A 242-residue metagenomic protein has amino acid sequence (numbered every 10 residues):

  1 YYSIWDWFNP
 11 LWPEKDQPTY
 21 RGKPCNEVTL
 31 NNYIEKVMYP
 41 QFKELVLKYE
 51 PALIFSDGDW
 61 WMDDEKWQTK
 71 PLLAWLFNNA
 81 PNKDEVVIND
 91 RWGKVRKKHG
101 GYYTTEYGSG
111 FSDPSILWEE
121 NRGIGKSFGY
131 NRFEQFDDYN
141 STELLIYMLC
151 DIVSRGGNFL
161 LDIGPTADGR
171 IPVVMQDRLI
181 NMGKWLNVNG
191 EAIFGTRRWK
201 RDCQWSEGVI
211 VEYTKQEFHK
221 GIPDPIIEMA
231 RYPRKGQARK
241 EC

Functional and structural regions predicted by a protein language model:
Y1-C242: Mature catalytic domains of secreted/periplasmic carbohydrate-active enzymes
